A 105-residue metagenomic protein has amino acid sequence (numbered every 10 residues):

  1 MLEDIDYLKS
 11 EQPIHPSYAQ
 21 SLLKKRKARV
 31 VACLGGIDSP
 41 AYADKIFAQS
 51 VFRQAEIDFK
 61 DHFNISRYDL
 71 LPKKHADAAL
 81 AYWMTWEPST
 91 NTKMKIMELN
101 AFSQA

Functional and structural regions predicted by a protein language model:
M1-A105: A general nucleic-acid interaction/assembly signal
